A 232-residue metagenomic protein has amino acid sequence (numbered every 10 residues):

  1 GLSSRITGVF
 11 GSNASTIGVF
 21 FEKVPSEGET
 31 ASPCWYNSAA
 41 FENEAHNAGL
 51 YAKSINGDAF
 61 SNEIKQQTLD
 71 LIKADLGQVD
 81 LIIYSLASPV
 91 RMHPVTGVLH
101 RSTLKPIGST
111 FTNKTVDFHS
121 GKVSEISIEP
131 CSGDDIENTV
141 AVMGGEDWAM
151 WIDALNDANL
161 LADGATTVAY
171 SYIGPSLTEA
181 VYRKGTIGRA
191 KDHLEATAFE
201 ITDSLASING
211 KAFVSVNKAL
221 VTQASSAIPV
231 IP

Functional and structural regions predicted by a protein language model:
S3-I6, T68: A short acidic, amphipathic alpha-helical/loop segment
T7-S15: Conserved S-adenosyl-L-methionine
S15-A52: Glycine-rich phosphate-binding loop and adjoining beta1-alpha1-beta2 segment of Rossmann-like nucleotide-binding folds
P25-A39, P94-V98, E179-G185: Short, flexible/disordered intra-domain loops and linkers
S26, S102-N209, V216-I231: Catalytic loop of short-chain dehydrogenase/reductase
L50, D70-T96: A glycine-rich helix->loop->beta "capping" turn within Rossmann-like NAD(P)(H)-dependent oxidoreductase domains
G57-T68: The beta1-alpha1 cofactor-binding region of Rossmann-like NAD(H)/NADP(H)-dependent oxidoreductases
